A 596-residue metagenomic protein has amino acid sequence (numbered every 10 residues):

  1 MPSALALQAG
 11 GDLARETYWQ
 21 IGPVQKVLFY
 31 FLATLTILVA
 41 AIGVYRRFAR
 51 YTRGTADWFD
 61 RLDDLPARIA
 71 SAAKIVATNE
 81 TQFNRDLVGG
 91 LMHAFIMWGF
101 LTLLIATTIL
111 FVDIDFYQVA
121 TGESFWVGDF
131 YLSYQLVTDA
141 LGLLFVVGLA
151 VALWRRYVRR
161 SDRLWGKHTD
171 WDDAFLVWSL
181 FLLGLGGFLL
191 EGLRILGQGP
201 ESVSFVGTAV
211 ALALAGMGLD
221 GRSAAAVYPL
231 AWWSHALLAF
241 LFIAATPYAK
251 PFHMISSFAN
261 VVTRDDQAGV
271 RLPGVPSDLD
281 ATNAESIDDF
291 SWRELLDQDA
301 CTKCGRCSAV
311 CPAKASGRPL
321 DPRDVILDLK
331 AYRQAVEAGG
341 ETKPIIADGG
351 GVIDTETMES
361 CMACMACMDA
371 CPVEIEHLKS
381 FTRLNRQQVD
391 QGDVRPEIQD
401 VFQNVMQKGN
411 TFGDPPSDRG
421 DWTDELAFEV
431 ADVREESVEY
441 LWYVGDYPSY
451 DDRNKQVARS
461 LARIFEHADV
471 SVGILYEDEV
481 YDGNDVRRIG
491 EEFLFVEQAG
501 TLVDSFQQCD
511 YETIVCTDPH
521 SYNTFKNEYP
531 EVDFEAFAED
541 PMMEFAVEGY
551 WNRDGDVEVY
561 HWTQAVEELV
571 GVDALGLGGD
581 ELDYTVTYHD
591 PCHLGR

Functional and structural regions predicted by a protein language model:
M1-Y18, I114-S133, L193-V227: Membrane-interfacial helical/loop segments at transmembrane boundaries in membrane proteins
L7-V151, V158, D289-Q298, L320-I326 (+3 more regions): Iron-sulfur-cluster electron-transfer modules
L32-A40, F145-V146, F181-L182, A226-N260: Alpha-helical membrane-embedded segments
A40-D60, V112-Y117, V151-D170, L189-V203 (+3 more regions): Juxtamembrane/interface segments at transmembrane-helix termini
T52-A77, S161-A174, S202-L214, I255-A284 (+4 more regions): Juxtamembrane inter-helical linkers in multi-pass membrane proteins
A94-T108, F175-Q198: Hydrophobic alpha-helical membrane-insertion segments
I243-S360: Ferredoxin-type iron-sulfur electron-transfer modules and their immediate structural context
F537-D580: Short, flexible loop segments at boundaries between secondary-structure elements
